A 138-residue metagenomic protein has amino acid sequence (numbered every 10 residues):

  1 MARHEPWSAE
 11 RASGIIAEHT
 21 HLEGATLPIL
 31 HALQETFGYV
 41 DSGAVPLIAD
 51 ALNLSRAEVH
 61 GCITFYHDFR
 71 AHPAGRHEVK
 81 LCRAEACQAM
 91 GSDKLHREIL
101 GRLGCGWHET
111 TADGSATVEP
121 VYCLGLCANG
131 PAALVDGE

Functional and structural regions predicted by a protein language model:
M1-E138: Signature of N-terminal electron-transfer/Fe-S-associated modules in redox systems
